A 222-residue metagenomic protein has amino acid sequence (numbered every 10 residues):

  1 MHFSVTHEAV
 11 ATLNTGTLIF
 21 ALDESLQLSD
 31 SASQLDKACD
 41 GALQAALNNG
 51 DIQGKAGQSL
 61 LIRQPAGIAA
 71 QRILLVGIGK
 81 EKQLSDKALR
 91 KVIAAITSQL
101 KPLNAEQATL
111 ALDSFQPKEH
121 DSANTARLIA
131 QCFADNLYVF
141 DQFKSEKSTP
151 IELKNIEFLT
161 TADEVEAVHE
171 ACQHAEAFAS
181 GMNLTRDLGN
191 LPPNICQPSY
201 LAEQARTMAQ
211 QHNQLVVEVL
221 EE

Functional and structural regions predicted by a protein language model:
M1-E222: Short amphipathic alpha-helical segment within the helicase RecA-like ATPase core that mediates nucleic-acid
